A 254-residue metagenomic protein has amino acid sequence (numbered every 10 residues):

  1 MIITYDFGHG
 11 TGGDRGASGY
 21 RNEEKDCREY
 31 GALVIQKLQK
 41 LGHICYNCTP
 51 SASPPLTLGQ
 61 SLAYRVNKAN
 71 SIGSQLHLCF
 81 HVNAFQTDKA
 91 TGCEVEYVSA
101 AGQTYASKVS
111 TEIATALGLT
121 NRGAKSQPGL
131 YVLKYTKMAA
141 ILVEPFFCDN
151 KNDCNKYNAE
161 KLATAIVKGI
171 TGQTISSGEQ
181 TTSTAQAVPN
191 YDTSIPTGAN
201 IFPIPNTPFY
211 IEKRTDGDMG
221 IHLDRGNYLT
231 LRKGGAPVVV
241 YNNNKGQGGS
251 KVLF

Functional and structural regions predicted by a protein language model:
M1-I3: Extreme N-terminal starter segment of soluble prokaryotic enzymes
Y5, I141-V143, I221: Short beta-strand motif preference
D6-G12: Short acidic/polar micro-motifs centered on Gly/Asp/Asn
D14-E29: Glycine- and acidic-residue-enriched helix-capping/strand-helix junction motifs
K25-T181: Active-site-proximal helix/loop segments of hydrolytic enzymes
S176-T193, T197: Acidic, proline-/serine-/threonine-rich low-complexity intrinsically disordered repeat tracts
V188, D218-M219, A236: Charge-rich (especially acidic), low-complexity segments
G198-Y210, H222, Y228-R232, V238-N242 (+2 more regions): A structural signal for the beta-strand cores of small, secreted beta-rich domains
